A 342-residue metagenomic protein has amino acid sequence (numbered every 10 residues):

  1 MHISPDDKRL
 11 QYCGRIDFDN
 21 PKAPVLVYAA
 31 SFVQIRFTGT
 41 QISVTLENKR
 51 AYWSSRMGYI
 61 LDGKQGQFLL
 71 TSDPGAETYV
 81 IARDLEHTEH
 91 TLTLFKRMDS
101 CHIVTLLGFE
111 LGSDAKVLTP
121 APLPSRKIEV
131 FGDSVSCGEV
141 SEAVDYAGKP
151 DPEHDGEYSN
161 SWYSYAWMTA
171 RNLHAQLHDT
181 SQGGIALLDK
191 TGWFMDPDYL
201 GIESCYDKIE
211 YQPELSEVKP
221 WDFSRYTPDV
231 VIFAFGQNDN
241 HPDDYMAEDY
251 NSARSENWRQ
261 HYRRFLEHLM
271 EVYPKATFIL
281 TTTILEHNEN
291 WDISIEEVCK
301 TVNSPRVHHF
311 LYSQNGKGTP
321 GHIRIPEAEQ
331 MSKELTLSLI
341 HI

Functional and structural regions predicted by a protein language model:
M1-S161: N-terminal secretory targeting modules
Y28-A30, D151-N251, R259, L285-D292 (+2 more regions): Conserved SGNH/GDSL esterase-like catalytic core that processes O-acyl groups on lipids and polysaccharides
E129-V130, L177-T180, D229-A234, F278-T281 (+1 more regions): Structural recognition of the beta-strand scaffold that forms the well-ordered cores of secreted hydrolase catalytic
F131-S134, V140, Q182, F233-N238 (+1 more regions): Short loop/turn segments at strand-loop or loop-helix junctions that form parts of catalytic or ligand-binding pockets
Y165-Q176, F265-T277, T301-S304: A structural motif corresponding to the C-terminal end of an alpha-helix and its immediate exit/capping segment
Y262-L266, E296: Generic structural signal for well-ordered alpha-helices, preferentially at hydrophobic/aromatic core positions
A276-E334: Substrate-gating cap/lid alpha-helix
I340-I342: Conserved small/polar residues in nucleotide/adenosyl-binding loops
